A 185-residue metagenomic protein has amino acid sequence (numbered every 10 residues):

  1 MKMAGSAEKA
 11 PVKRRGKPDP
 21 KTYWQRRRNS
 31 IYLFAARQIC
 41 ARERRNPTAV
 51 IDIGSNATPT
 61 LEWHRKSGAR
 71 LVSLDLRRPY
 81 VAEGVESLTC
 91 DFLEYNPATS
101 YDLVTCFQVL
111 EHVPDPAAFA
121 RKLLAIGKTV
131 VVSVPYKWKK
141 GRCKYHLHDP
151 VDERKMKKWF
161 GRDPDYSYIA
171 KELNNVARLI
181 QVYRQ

Functional and structural regions predicted by a protein language model:
M1-L103, A117-A120, A125, K144-Q185: Conserved N-terminal segment of class I S-adenosyl-L-methionine
L93, L110-V113, K137: Short acidic, S/G/P-rich loop/turn micro-motifs used as interaction or catalytic elements
L103-V109: A short beta-strand submotif of the Rossmann-like class I SAM-dependent methyltransferase core that lines
F107, P116, S133: Conserved residues at the C-terminal ends of beta-strands
V113-P114, G127: Helix-to-beta-strand junctions that scaffold the AdoMet/dcAdoMet cofactor pocket in Class I SAM-dependent enzymes
G127-K139: Conserved beta-strand signature within the Rossmann-like core of class I S-adenosyl-L-methionine
